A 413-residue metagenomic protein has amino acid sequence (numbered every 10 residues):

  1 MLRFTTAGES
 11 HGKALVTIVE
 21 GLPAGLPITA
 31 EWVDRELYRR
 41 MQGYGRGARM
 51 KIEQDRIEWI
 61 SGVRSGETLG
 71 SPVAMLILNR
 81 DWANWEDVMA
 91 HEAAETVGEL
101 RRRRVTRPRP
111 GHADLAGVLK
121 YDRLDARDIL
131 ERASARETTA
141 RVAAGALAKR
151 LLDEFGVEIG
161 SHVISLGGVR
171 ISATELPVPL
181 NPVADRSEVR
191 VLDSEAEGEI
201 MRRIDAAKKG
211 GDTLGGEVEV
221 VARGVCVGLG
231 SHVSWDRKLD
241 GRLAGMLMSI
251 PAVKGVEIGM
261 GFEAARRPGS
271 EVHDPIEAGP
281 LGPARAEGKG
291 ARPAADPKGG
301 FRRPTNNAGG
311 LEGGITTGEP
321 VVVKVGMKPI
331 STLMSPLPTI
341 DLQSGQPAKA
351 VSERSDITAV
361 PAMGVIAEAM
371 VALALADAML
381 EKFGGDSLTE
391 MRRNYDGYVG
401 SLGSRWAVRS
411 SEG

Functional and structural regions predicted by a protein language model:
M1-G413: Generic N-terminal targeting/processing segments that precede catalytic cores or assembly contacts
